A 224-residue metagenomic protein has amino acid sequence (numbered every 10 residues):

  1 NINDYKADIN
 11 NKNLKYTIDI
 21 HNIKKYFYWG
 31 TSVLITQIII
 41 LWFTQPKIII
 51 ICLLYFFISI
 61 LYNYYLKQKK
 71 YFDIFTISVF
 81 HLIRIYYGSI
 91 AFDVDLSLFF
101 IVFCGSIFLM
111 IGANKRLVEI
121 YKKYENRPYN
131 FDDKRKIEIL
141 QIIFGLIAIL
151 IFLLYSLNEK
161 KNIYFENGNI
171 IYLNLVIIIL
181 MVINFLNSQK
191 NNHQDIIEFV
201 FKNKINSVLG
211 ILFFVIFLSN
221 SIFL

Functional and structural regions predicted by a protein language model:
N1-L34, K67: Aspartate-rich (DDxxD/NDxxD/DxxxD) Mg2+/diphosphate-binding motifs and their adjoining helix-loop segments
N1-N3, P46-Y62, C104-S106, N169 (+1 more regions): Membrane-embedded alpha-helical segments that form the functional core of polytopic membrane enzymes, especially those
D4, D73, I183: Residue-level signal for inorganic ion chemistry
I23, Q45, I49, K70-Y71 (+4 more regions): Hydrophobic, aromatic-rich alpha-helical transmembrane segments and their membrane-interface anchor motifs
K25-F92: Intramembrane alpha-helical segments
L34, Y64, L82-L224: C-terminal membrane-associated helical module and adjoining short loops/tails
